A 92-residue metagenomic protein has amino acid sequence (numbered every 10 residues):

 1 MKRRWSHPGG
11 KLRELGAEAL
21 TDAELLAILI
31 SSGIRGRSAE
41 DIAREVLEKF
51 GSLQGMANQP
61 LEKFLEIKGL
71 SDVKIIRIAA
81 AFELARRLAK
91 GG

Functional and structural regions predicted by a protein language model:
M1-I67: Long, highly charged, low-complexity intrinsically disordered interaction regions that mediate electrostatic DNA/RNA
K74, A79-A85: Structured, non-catalytic alpha/beta "coupling" segments that mediate domain-domain communication and provide generic
L84-G92: Basic, amphipathic DNA-recognition helix from helix-turn-helix-like DNA-binding domains
